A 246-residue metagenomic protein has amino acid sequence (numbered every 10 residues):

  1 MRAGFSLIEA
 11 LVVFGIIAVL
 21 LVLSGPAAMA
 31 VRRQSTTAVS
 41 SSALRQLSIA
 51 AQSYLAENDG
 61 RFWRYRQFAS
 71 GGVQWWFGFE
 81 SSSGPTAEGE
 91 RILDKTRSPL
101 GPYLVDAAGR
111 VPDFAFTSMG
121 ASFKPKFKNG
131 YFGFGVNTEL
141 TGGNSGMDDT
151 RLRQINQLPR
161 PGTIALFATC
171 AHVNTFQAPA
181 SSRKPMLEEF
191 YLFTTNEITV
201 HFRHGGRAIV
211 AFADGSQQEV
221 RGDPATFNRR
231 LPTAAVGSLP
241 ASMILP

Functional and structural regions predicted by a protein language model:
R2-S42: Amphipathic alpha-helical segments typified by the pilin-like N-terminal helix that continues immediately C-terminal
S41-P246: Short, well-structured segments within or immediately adjacent to enzyme catalytic domains that line ligand-binding
